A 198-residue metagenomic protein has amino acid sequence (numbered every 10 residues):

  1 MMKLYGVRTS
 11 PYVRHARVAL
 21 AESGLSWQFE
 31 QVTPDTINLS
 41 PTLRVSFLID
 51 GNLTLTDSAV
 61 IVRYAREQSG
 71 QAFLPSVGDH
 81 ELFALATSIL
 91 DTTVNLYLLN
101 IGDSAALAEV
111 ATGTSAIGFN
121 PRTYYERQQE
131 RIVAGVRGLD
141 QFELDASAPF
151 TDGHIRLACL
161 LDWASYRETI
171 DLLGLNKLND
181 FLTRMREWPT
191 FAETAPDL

Functional and structural regions predicted by a protein language model:
M1-T123: GST-like domain detector, emphasizing the conserved glutathione-binding G-site in the N-terminal thioredoxin-like
K3-L4, T169, E193: Short, contiguous strand/loop micro-motifs
A21, Y166, E187: Short polybasic/polar patches that bind polyanions
L48, A59, I132-D140, T190: Aromatic-glycine hotspot motif
V62, R66, H80-F83, V136 (+2 more regions): Non-transmembrane alpha-helical segments in soluble domains of secreted/periplasmic/extracellular proteins
F73-S76, A105-A106, A148, L173 (+1 more regions): Short, hydrophobic secondary-structure boundary micro-motifs
L90-D180: GST-like fold's C-terminal all-alpha helical module
N176-L198: Long hydrophobic alpha-helical segments typical of transmembrane helices together with their membrane-interfacial
